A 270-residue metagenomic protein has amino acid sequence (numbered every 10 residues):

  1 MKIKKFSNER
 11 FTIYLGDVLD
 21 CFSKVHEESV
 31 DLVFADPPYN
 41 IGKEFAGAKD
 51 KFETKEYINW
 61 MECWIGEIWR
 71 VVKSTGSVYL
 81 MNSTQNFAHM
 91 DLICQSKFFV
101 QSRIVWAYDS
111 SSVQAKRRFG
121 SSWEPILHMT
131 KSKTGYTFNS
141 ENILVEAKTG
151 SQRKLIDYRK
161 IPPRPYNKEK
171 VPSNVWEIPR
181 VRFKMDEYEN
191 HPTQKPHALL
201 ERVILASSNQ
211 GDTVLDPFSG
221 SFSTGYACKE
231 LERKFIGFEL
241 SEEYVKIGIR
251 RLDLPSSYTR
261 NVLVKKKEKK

Functional and structural regions predicted by a protein language model:
K2-K246: Core catalytic lobe of class I
K2-N8, I249-L263: Short, conserved SAM-binding/catalytic segment of Class I S-adenosyl-L-methionine-dependent methyltransferases
V264-K270: Post-kinase regulatory C-tail/linker adjacent to protein kinase catalytic domains
